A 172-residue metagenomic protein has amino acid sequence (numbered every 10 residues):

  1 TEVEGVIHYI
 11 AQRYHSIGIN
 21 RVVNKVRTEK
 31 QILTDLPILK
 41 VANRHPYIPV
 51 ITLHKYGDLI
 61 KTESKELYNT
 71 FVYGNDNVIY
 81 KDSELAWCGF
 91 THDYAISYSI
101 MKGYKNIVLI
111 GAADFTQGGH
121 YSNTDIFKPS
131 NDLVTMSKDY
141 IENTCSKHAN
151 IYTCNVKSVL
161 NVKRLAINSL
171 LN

Functional and structural regions predicted by a protein language model:
T1-N172: Metal-ion/cofactor- or nucleotide/acyl-coenzyme-handling active-site neighborhoods
